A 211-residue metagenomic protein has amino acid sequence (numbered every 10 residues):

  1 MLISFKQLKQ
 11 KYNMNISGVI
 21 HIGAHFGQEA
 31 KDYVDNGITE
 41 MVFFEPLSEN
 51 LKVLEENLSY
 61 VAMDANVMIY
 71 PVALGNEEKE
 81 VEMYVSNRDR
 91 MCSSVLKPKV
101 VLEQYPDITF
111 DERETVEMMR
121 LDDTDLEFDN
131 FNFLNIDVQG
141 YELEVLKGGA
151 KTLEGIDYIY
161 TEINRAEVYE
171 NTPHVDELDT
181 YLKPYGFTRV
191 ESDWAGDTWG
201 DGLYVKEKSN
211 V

Functional and structural regions predicted by a protein language model:
M1-V211: Phosphate/nucleotide-binding beta-alpha loop and adjacent structural elements of enzyme active sites
